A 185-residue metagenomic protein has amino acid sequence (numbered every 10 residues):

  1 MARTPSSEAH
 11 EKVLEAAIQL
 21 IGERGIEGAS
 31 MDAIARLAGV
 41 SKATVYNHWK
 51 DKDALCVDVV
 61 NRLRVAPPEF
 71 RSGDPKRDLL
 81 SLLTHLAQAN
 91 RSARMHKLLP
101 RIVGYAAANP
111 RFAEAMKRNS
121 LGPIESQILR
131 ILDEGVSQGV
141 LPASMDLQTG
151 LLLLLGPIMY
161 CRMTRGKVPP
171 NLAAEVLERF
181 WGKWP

Functional and structural regions predicted by a protein language model:
M1-R24, G28-L37, A54: Basic, helix-initiating cap at the start of DNA-binding domains
V13, G28, D51-C56, A66-P67 (+2 more regions): Short amphipathic alpha-helical segment with a characteristic S/N-K-E followed by hydrophobic residues
A38-W49: Short hydrophobic/aromatic patch on the recognition helix
H48-W49, M116, S120, L155 (+2 more regions): Tryptophan-centric aromatic hotspots in well-structured domains and transmembrane helices
P67-L99, G150: Hydrophobic alpha-helical connector segments
R77, S92-A93, K97, R111-S137: Amphipathic alpha-helical packing segments from all-alpha helical-bundle domains
S81, A87-Q88, S126, R130-S137 (+3 more regions): C-terminal peripheral helix-coil segments that are non-catalytic and often amphipathic
A115-S120, S137-L152, P170-N171: All-alpha amphipathic helical-bundle segments outside canonical DNA-binding/catalytic cores that form hydrophobic
